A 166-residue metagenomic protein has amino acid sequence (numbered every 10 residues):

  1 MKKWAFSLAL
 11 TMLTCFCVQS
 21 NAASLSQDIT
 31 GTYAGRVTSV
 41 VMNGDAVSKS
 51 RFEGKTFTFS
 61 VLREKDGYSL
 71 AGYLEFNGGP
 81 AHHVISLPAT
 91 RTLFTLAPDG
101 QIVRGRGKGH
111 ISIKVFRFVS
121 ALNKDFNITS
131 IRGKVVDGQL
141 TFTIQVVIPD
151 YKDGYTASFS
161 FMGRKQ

Functional and structural regions predicted by a protein language model:
M1-W4: Positively charged n-region of N-terminal signal peptides that target proteins for export
S7-F16: Bacterial N-terminal signal peptides
N21-A34, L62-R63, K134-V136, R164-Q166: N-terminal helix-cap/turn-to-beta initiation motif at the start of protein domains
L25-E53, G107: Tryptophan-anchored aromatic micro-motifs
G31-Y33, Y68-L70, V103-G109, V136-I144: A short hydrophobic beta-strand element
S39-K49, G78-H82, S112-N123, V146-T156: Flexible, membrane-facing loop/turn or short amphipathic-helix motifs that contact lipid bilayers or gate lipid-binding
F52-F126: Predominantly extracellular/secreted and cell-surface proteins with exposed, flexible low-complexity segments
S86-R91, D99-G100, T129-Q166: Edge beta-strand at a domain terminus
